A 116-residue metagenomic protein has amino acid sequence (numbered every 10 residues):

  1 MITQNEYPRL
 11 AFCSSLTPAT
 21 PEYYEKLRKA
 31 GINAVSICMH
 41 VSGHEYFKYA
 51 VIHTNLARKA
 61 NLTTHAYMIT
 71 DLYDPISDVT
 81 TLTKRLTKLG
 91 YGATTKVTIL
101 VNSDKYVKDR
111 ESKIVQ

Functional and structural regions predicted by a protein language model:
I2-Q116: Substrate-binding cleft of extracellular glycoside hydrolase catalytic domains
